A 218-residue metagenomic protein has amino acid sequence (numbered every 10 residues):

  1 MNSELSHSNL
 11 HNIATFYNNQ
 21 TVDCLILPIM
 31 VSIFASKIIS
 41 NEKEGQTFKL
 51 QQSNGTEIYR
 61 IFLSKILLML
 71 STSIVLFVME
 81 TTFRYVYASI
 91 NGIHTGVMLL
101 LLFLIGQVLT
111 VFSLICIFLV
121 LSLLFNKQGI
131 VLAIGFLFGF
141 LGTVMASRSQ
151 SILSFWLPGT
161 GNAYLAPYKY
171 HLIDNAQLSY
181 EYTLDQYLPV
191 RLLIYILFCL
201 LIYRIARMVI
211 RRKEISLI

Functional and structural regions predicted by a protein language model:
M1-M30, S36, L63-Q128, G135 (+2 more regions): Secretory targeting signals
N2-A14, F140-I218: Terminal transmembrane helical anchor/hairpin motif
P28-K43, T47-F48, L119-L123, K127-G129 (+1 more regions): Transmembrane alpha-helical segments in integral membrane proteins
S36-L70: Helix-loop-helix units of permease transmembrane domains in multi-pass membrane transporters, especially ABC
S40-K43, T47, F83, Y87-T95 (+4 more regions): Membrane-interfacial segments
S53, E57, M79-E80, G139 (+2 more regions): Residue-level signal for alpha-helical context at structural boundaries
